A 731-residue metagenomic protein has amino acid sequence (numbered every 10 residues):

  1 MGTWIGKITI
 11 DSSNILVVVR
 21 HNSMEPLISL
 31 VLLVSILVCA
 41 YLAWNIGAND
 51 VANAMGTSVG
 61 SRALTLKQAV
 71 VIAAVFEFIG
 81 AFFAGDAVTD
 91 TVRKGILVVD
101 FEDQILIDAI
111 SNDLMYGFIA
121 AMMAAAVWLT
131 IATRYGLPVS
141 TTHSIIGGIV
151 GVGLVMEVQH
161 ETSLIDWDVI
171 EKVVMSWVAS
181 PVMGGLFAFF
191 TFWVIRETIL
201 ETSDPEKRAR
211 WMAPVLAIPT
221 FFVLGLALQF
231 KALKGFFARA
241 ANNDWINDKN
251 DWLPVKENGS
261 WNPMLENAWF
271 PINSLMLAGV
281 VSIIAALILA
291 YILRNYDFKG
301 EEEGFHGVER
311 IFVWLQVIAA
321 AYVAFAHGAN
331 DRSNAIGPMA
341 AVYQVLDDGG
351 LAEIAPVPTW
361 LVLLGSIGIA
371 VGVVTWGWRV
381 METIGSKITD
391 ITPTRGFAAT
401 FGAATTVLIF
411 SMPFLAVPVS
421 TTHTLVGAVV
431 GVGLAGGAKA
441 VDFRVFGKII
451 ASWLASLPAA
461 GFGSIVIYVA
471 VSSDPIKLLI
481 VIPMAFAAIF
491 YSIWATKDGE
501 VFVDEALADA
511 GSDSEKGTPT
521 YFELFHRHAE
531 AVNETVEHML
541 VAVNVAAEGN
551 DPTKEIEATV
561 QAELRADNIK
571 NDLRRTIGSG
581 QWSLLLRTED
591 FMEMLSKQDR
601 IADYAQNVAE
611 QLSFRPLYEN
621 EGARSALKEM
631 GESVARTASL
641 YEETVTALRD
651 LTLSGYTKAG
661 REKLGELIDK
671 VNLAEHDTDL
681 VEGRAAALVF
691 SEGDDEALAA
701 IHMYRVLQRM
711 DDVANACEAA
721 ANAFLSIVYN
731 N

Functional and structural regions predicted by a protein language model:
G2-W4: Low-complexity, intrinsically disordered Ser/Thr/Pro- and acidic-rich segments
G6, I10, I15-S512, K516: Alpha-helical transmembrane segments and immediately membrane-proximal extracytoplasmic
F502-N731: Cytosolic, long alpha-helical scaffolding segments
